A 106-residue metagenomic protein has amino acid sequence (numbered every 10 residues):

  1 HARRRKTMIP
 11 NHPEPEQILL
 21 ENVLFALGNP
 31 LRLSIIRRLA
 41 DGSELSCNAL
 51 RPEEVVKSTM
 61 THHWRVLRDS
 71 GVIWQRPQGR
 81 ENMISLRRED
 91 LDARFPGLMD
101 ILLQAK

Functional and structural regions predicted by a protein language model:
H1, P10-P15, P30, P52 (+1 more regions): Proline-rich intrinsically disordered, low-complexity coils
A2-L20, R37, D41-G42, R87-K106: Amphipathic alpha-helical dimerization/coiled-coil segments that flank or bridge DNA-binding/regulatory modules
E21-V56, Q78-D90: N-terminal helix-turn-helix DNA-binding core of bacterial DNA-binding proteins
W64-R65: Short, hydrophobic-biased segments on the C-terminal half of alpha helices that form "recognition helices"
G71-R76: A short, conserved structural fragment
